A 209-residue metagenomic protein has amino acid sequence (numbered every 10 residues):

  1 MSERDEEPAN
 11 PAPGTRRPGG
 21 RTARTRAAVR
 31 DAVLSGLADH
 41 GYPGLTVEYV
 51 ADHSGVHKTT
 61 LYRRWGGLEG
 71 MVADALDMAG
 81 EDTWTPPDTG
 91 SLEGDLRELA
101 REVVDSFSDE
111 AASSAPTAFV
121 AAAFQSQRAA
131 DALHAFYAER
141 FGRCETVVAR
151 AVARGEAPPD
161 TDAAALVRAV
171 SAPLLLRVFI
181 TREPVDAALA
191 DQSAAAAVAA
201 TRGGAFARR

Functional and structural regions predicted by a protein language model:
M1-H53, T59, G70: Basic, helix-initiating cap at the start of DNA-binding domains
S2-E3, A130, H134, A138-F141 (+2 more regions): Hydrophobic/aromatic-rich alpha-helical bundle segments in the mid-to-C-terminal region
A28, A32-H40, D95, E102 (+4 more regions): Solvent-exposed, amphipathic alpha-helical segments
A28, G70, G94, E98 (+5 more regions): Amphipathic alpha-helical interaction segments
V29, G44, G67-V72, D82-T83 (+1 more regions): Short amphipathic alpha-helical segment with a characteristic S/N-K-E followed by hydrophobic residues
G70, A75-L76, S108-H134: Amphipathic alpha-helical segments used for helix-helix packing
W84-S113, L166: Hydrophobic alpha-helical connector segments
